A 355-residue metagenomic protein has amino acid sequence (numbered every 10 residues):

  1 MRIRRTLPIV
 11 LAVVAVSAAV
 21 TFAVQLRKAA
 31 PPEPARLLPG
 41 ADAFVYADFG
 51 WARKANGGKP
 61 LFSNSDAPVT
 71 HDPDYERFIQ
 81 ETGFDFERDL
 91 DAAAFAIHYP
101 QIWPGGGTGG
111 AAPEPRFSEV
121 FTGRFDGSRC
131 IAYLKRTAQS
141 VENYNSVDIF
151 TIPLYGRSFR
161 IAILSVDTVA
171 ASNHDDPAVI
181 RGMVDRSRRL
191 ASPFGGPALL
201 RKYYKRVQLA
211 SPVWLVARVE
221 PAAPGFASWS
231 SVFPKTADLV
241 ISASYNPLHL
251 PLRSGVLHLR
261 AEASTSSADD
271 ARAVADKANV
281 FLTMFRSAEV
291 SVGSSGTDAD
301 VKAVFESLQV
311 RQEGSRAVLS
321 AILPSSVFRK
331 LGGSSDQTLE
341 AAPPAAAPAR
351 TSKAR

Functional and structural regions predicted by a protein language model:
M1-L7: Short, low-complexity patches enriched in S/T/P/G
P8-F22: Hydrophobic membrane-insertion alpha-helices, especially the h-region of bacterial N-terminal signal peptides
A19, A30, A35-L37, R206-S326 (+1 more regions): Leucine-rich, highly hydrophobic segment in Treponema pallidum outer-membrane-associated proteins
A23-V141, F159, L252: Long, low-complexity, Ser/Thr/Gly/Pro-rich intrinsically disordered segments that act as flexible linkers and assembly
A43-V45, E114-G123, D167-S172, H258-A263 (+1 more regions): Short cationic amphipathic helices and targeting signals
G50, T122-D126, L154-Y155, V166-D167 (+5 more regions): Solvent-exposed coil/turn segments that connect beta secondary-structure elements in extracytoplasmic/periplasmic
N56-D91, V141-S254, M284, A288-S291 (+1 more regions): An internal, short helix-loop-strand segment that often contains or flanks glycine-aspartate motifs
R124-I163, A275-V310: Short Gly/Thr-rich strand-loop-strand
